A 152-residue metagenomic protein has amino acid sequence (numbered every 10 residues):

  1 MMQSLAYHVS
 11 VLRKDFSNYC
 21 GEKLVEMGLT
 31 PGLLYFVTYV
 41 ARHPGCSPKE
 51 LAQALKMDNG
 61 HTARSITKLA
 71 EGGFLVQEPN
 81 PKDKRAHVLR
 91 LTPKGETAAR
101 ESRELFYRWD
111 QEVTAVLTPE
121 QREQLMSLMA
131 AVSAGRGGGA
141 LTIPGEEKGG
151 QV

Functional and structural regions predicted by a protein language model:
M1-M27, V152: N-terminal leader segment of winged-helix/HTH proteins
S17, T67-A130: Charged, amphipathic alpha-helical coiled-coil/dimerization segments
F36-V37: Short alpha-helical "packing" element that flanks the helix-turn-helix/winged-helix DNA-binding module
H43-S47: Short capping segments at the starts of secondary-structure elements
P48-K49, G60, T67, H87: Residues within helix-turn-helix
A52: The alpha-helix within a helix-turn-helix
P119-V152: C-terminal regulatory/oligomerization modules of transcriptional regulators
